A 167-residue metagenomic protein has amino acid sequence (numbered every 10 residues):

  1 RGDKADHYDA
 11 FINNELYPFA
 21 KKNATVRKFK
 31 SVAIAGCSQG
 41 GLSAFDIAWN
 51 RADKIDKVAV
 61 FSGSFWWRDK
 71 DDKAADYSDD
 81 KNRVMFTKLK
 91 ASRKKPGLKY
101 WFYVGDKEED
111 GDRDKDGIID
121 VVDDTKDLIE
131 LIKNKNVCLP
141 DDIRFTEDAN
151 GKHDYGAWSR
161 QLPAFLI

Functional and structural regions predicted by a protein language model:
R1-I167: Non-catalytic cap/lid and distal C-terminal segments of serine-dependent acyl enzymes
